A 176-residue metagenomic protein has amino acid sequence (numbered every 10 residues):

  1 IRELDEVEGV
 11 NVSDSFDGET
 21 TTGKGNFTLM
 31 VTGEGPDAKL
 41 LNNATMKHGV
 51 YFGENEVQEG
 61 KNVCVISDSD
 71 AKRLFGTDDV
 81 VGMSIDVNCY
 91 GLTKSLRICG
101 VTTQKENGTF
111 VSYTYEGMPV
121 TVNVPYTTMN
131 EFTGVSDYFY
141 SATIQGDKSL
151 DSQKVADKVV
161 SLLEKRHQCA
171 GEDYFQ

Functional and structural regions predicted by a protein language model:
I1-L4, L163: Hydrophobic C-terminal alpha-helix "anchor/cap" residues
E3, G9-A38, V50-V63, E106-Y115: Short acidic/polar micro-motifs at solvent-exposed secondary-structure junctions
E3-G9, D79, Y138: Glycine-centered tight turns that cap/initiate beta-strands
D5, G25-N26, T45, V135: Membrane-proximal juxtamembrane linkers immediately C-terminal to transmembrane helices
D37-Y51, N62-A170: Mid-to-C-terminal secondary-structure elements that act as membrane-proximal/extracytoplasmic interface segments
E172-Q176: Juxtamembrane "pre-transmembrane" interface segments
